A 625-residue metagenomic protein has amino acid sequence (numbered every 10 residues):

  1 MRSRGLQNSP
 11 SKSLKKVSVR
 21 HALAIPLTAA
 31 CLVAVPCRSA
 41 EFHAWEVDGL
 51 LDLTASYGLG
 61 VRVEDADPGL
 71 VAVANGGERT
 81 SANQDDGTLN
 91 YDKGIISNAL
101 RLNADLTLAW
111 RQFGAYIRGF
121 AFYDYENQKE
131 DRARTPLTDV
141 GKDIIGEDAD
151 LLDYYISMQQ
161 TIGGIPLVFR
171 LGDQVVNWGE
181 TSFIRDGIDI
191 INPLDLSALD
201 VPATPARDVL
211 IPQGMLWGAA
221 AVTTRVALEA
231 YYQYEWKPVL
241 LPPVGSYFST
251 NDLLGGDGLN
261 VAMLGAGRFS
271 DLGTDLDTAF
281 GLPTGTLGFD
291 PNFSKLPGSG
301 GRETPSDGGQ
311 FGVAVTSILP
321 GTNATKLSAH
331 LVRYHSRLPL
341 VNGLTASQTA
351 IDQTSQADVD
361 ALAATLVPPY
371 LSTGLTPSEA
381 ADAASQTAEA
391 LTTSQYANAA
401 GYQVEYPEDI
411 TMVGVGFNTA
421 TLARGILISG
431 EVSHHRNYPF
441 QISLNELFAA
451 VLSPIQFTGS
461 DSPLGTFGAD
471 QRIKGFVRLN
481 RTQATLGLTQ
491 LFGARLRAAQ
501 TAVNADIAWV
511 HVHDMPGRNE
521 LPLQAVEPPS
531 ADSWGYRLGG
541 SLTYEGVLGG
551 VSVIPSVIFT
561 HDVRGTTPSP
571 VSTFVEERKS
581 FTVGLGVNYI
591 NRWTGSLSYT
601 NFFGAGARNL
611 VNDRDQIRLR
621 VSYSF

Functional and structural regions predicted by a protein language model:
S39-L51, E64-A66, L106-A115, S157-F169 (+8 more regions): Short loop/turn motifs that connect adjacent beta-strands in outer-membrane beta-barrel proteins
F42-N83, A115-G119: Transmembrane beta-strand segments of Gram-negative outer membrane beta-barrel proteins
L51-L53, I117, F169-L171, G218 (+9 more regions): Membrane-embedded beta-strand positions of outer-membrane beta-barrel proteins
Y57-V63, Q112, A121-Y125, D173-N177 (+9 more regions): Transmembrane beta-strands of outer-membrane beta-barrel pores
D67-G87, Q128-K142, N192-V201, V244-P297 (+5 more regions): Solvent-exposed loop segments that connect transmembrane elements
I95-S97, V332, P339, A420 (+3 more regions): Detector for outer-membrane/organellar transmembrane beta-barrel domains, recognizing the amphipathic beta-strand
A109-L264, G535, R564, F574-K579 (+1 more regions): Outer membrane beta-barrel
D613-F625: Outer-membrane beta-barrel "beta-signal"
